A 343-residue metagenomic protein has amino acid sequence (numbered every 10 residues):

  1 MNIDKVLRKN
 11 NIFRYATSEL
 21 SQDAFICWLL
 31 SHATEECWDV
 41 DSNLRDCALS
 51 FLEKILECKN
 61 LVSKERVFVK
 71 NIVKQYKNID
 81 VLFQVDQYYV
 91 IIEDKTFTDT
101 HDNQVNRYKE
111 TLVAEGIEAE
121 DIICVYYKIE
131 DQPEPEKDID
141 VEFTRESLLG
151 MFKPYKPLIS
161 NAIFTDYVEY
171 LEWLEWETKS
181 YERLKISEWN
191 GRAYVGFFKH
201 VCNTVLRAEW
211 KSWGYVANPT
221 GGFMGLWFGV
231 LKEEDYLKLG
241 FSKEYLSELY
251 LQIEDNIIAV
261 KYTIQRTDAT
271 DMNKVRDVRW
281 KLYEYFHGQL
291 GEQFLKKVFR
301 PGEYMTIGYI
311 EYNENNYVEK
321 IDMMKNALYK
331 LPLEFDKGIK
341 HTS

Functional and structural regions predicted by a protein language model:
M1-V125, E130, W227, Y236 (+1 more regions): Short, surface-exposed loop/strand segments
I3-D23, E169-E188, G229-E244: Short N-terminal signal/transit or membrane-insertion segments and the immediately adjacent low-complexity/disordered
N10-I12, C27-A33, K153-L158, K179-E188 (+2 more regions): Charged, low-complexity surface segments at secondary-structure and domain boundaries
V40-R45, K74, V141, S160-I163 (+4 more regions): Intrinsic-disorder-associated interaction segments
C58-L61, A119, I139-F143, W210 (+1 more regions): Short glycine-aromatic motifs
F68-M224, F241, N256-I258, E319 (+1 more regions): Acidic metal-coordinating catalytic centers involved in nucleic-acid phosphodiester chemistry
Y170, F197-H200, K281, Y285 (+3 more regions): Charge-rich, solvent-exposed alpha-helical interaction surfaces
E182-E311: Polyanion-binding interface signature
